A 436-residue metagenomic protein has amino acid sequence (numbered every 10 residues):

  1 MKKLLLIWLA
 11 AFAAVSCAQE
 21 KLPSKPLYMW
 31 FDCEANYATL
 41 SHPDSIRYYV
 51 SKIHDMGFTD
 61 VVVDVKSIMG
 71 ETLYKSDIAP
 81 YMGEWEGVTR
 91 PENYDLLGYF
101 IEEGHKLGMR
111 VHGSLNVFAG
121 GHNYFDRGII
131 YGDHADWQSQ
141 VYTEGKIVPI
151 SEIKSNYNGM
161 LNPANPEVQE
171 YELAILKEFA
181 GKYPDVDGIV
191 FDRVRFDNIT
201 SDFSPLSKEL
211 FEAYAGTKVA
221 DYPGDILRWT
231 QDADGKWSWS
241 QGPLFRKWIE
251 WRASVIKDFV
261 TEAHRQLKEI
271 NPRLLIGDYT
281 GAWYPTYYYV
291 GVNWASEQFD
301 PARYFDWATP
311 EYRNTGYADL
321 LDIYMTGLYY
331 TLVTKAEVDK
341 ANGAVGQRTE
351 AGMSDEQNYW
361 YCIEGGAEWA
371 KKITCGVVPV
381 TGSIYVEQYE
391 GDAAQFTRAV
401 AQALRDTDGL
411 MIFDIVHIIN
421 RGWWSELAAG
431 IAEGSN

Functional and structural regions predicted by a protein language model:
L22-L40, H112-Y183, D234-F245: Active-site-adjacent "subsite" loops/lids of carbohydrate-active enzymes
F31-L40, I78-Y94, K154-L173, G242-K257 (+2 more regions): The substrate-binding groove and active-site-proximal loops of carbohydrate-active enzymes, especially glycoside
D44-E71, P184, N314-T326, A403-L410: Catalytic domains of carbohydrate-active enzymes, especially glycoside hydrolases
Y49-F58, F100-H105, D133, M160-F196 (+3 more regions): An active-site-proximal structural segment forming one wall of the substrate-binding cleft that immediately precedes
F58-E92, K340: Aromatic-lined carbohydrate-binding/catalytic grooves of carbohydrate-active enzymes
L73-W85, A119-K154, F191-G235, Y289-P301 (+1 more regions): Aromatic- and acidic-residue-enriched segments that line the glycan-binding/catalytic groove of carbohydrate-active
G216-Q388: Glycoside hydrolase catalytic-domain groove-lining segments
G391-N436: Aromatic-rich peripheral "rim/lid" segments of glycoside hydrolase catalytic domains that contact and position glycan
